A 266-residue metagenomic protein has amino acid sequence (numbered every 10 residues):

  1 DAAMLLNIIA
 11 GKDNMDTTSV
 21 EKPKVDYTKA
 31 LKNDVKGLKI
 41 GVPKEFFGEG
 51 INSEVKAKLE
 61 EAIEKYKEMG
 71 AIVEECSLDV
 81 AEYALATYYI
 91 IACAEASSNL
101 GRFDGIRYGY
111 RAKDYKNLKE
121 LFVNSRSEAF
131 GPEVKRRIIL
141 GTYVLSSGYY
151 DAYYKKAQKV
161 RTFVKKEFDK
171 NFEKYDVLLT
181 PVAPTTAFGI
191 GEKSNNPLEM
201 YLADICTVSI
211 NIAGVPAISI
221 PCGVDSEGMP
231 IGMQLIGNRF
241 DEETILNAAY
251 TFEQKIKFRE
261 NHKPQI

Functional and structural regions predicted by a protein language model:
D1-G50, K56, E60-I72, I139-D169 (+2 more regions): Structural helix-boundary/capping segments
P43, C76-D79, V182, I220: Conserved beta-strand termini and adjacent loop/short-helix elements that scaffold enzyme active sites in alpha/beta
G50, Y83, A187-G189, E227: Generic structural signal for helix capping and beta-alpha/helix-loop junctions
S53-V55, L85-A94, G189-N195: Short glycine/threonine-rich loop-to-helix capping motif typified by GTGT followed within a few residues by an Asp-Pro
A71-Y88: Short connector loops at secondary-structure junctions
V80-A81, D104-I212, H262-P264: Serine-dependent amide/ester hydrolase catalytic core
A86-E95, R137-L145: Short, hydrophobic/amphipathic alpha-helical patches that form generic packing surfaces within helical domains
